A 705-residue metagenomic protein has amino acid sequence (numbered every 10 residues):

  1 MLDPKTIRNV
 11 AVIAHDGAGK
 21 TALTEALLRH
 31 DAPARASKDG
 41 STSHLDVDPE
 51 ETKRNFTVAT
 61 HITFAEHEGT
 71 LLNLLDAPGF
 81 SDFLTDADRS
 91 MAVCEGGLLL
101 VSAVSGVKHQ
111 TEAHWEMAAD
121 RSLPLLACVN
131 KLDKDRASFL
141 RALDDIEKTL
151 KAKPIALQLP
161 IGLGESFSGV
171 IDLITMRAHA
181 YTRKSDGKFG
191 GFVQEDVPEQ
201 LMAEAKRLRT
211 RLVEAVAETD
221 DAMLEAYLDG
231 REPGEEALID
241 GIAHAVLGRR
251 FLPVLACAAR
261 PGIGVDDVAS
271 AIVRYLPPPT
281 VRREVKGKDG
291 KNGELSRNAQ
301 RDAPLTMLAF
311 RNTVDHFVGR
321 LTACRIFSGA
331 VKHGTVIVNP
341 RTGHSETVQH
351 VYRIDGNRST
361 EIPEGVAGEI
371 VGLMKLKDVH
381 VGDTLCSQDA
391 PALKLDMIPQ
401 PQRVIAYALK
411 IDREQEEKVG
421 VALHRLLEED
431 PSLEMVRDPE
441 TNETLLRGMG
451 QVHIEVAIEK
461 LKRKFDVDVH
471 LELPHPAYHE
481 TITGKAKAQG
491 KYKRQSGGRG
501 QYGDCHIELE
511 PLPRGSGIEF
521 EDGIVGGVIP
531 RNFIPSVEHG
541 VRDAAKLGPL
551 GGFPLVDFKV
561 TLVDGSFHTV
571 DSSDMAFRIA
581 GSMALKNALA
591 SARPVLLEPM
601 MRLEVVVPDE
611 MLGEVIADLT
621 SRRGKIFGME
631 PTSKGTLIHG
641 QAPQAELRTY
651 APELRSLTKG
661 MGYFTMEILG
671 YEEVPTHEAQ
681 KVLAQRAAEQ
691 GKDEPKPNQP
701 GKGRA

Functional and structural regions predicted by a protein language model:
M1-A705: Structural and coupling elements of P-loop NTPases
